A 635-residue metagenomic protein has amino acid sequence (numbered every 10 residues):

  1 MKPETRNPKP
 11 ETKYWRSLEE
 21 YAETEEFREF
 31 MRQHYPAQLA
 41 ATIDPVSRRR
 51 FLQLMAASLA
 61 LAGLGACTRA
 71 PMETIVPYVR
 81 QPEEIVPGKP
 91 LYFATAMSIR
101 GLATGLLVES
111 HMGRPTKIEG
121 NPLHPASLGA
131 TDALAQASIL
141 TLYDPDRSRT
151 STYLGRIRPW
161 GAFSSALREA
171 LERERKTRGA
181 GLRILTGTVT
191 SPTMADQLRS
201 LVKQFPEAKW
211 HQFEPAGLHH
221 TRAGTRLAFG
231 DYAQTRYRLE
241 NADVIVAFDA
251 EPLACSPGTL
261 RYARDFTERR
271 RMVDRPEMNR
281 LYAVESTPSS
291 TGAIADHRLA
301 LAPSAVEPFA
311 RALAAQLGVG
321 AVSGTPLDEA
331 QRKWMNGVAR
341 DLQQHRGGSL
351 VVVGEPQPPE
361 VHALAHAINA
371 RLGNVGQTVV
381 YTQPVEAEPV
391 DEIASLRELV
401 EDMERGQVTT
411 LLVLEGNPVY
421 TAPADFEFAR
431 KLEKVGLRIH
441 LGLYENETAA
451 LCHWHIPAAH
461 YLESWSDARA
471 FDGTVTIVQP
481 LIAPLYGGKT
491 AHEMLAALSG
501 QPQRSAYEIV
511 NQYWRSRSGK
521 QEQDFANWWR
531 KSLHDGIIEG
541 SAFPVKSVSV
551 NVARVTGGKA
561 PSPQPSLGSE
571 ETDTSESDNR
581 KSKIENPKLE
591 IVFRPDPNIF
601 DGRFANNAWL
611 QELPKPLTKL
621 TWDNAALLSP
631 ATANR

Functional and structural regions predicted by a protein language model:
K2-P3, P10-E329, N336, L613-P614 (+2 more regions): N-terminal export/assembly segments and adjacent metallocofactor-ligating motifs of anaerobic energy-metabolism
P3, P8-P10, R580, P587: Compositionally biased, intrinsically disordered low-complexity segments enriched in Pro/Arg/Gln/His
W15, M31, Q81, F93-A94 (+6 more regions): A cross-kingdom feature strongest in bacterial/archaeal respiratory oxidoreductases
S17, T95, P122-P125, Y153-W160 (+19 more regions): Hydrophobic alpha-helical scaffolding
H220-G224, A293, P308-A312, P389-D391 (+2 more regions): Short, charged, surface-exposed secondary-structure boundary motifs
V244, R275, H297-E404, W514-F525 (+2 more regions): Active-site phosphate/pyrophosphate-binding segments
P288-I294, Q343-G348, V375-Y381, V408 (+3 more regions): Short acidic (Asp/Glu) and glycine-rich catalytic loops that position anionic groups and cofactors
K489-R515: Non-catalytic, well-ordered alpha-helical segments in soluble enzyme domains
